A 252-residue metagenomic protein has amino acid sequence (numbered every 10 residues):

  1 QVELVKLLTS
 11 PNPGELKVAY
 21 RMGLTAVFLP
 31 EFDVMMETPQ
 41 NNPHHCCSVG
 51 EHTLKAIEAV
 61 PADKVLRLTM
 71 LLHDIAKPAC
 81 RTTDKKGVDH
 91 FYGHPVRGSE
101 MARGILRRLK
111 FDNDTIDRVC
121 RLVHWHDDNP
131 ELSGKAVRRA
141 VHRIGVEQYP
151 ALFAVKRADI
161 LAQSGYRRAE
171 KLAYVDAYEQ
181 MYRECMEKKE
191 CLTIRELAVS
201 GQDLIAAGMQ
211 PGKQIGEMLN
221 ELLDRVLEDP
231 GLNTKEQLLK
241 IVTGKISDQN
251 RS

Functional and structural regions predicted by a protein language model:
Q1-L71, I75-G93, R97-F111, N129 (+2 more regions): Glycine- and charge-enriched loop/helix tracts that form the active or gating conduit in phosphate/cation-handling
L7-E31, I144-A169: Structured, non-catalytic alpha/beta "coupling" segments that mediate domain-domain communication and provide generic
S10-G14, E51, R97, D114 (+5 more regions): Generic recognition of short, well-ordered alpha-helical interface segments
F32, A140, V199: Short clusters of hydrophobic/aromatic residues that line enzyme substrate/ligand-binding pockets
Q40-G50, L54-E58, F111-R168: Histidine/acidic-rich helix-loop-helix segments that form or flank divalent-metal centers in metalloenzyme catalytic
V65-L66, A151, L192: Alpha-helical hydrophobic/aromatic positions enriched in membrane-embedded helices and signal peptides
S99-R103, C120, G201: An amphipathic alpha-helix signature
G104-R108, Q163-S252: Charged substrate- and nucleic-acid-binding regions of tRNA-handling and nucleotidyl-transfer enzymes, centered on
